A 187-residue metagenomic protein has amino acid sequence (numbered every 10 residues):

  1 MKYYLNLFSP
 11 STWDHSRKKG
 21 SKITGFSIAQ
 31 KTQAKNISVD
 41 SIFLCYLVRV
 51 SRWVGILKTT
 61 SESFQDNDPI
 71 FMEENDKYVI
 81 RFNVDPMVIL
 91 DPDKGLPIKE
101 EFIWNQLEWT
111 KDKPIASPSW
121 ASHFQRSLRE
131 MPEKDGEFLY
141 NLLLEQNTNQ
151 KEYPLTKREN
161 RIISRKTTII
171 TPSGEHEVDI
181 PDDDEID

Functional and structural regions predicted by a protein language model:
M1-V39, L47, L143-D187: Compositionally biased, charged N-terminal/linker segments
K2, W53, I80: Residues that flank catalytic or metal-binding motifs in active/ligand-binding sites
Y46-R52: Short, charged beta-turn/beta-strand-edge "cap" motif at the junction between a beta-strand and an adjacent loop
R52-T60: Short, ligand-facing micro-motifs at secondary-structure edges
T59-R129: Aromatic- and Lys/Arg-enriched surface recognition patch
K111, I115-L155, I169-T171: C-terminal terminal-subdomain/extension
